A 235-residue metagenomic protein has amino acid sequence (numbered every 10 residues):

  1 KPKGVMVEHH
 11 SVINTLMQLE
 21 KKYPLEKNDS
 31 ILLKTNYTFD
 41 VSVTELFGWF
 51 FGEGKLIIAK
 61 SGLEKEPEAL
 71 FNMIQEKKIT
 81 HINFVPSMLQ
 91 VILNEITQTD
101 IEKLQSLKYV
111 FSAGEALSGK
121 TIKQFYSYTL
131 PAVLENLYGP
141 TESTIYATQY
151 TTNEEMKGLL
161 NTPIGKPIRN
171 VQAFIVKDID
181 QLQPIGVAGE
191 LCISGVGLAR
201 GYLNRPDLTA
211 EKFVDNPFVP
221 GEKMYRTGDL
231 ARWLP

Functional and structural regions predicted by a protein language model:
K1-E8, V12-T15, L25, I31 (+11 more regions): A generic "structured core" feature
K3-L32, D40-T80, Y150, E154: Conserved AMP-binding/adenylation subdomain of ANL enzymes
M6, D40, I58, E64 (+6 more regions): Short aromatic/basic micro-patch
H9, T35-Y37, S42, L56 (+11 more regions): Generic structural signal for small/hydrophobic residues in well-ordered secondary structure, especially within
S11, Y37, S42-V43, A69-L70 (+5 more regions): Acidic donor-diphosphate engagement hotspot in glycosyltransferases and nucleotidyltransferases that stabilizes
V12, G119, S127-N136, T151-P235: AMP-dependent adenylate-forming
P24, F39, L63, S118 (+3 more regions): Nucleotide-sugar-dependent glycosyltransferase donor-binding/catalytic pocket residues
F51-K55, I79-N83, L93-P163, Q172: Gly/Ser/Thr-rich phosphate-binding loop
